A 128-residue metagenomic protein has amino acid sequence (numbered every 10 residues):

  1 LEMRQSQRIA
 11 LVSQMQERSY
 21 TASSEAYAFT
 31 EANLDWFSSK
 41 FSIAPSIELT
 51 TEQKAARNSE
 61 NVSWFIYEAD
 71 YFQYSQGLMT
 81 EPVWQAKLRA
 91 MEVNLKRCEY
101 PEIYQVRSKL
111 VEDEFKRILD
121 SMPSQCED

Functional and structural regions predicted by a protein language model:
L1-K54: Membrane-proximal alpha-helical anchors
T51-D128: An amphipathic alpha-helical interaction surface
